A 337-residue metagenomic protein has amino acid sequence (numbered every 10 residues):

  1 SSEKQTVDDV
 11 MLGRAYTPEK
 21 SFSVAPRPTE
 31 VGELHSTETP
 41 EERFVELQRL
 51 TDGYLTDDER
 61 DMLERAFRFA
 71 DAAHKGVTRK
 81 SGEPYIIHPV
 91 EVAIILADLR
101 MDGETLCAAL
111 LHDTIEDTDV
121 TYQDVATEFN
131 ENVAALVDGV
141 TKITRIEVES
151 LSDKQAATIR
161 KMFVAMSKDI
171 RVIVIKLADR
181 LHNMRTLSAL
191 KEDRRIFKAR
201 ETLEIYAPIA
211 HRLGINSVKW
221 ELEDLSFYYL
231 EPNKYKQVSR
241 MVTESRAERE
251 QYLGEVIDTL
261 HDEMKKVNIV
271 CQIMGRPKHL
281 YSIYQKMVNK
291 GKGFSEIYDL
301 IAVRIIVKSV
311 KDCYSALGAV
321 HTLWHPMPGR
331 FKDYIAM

Functional and structural regions predicted by a protein language model:
S1-A302, I306-M337: Active-site helical microenvironments for divalent-metal-assisted chemistry
